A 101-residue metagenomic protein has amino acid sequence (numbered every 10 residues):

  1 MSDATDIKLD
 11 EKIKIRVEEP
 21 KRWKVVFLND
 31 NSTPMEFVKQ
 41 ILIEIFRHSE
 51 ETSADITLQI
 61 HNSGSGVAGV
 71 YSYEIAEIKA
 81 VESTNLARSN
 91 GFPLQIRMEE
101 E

Functional and structural regions predicted by a protein language model:
S2-E101: Terminal domain-initiation and capping elements
